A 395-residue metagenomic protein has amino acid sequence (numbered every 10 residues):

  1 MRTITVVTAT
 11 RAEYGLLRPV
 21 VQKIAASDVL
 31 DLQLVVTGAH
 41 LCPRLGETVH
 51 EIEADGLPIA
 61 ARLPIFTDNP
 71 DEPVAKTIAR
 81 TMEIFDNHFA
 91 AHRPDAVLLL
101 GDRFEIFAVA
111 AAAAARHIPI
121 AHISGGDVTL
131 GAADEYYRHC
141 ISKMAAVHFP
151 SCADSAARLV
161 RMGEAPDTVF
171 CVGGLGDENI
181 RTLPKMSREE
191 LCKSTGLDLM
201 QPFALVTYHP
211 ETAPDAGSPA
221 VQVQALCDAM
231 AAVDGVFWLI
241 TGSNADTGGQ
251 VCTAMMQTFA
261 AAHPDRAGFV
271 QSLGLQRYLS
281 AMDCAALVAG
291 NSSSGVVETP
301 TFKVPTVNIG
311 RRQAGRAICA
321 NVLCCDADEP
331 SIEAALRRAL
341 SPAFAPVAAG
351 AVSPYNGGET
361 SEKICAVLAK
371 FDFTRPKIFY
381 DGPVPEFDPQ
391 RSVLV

Functional and structural regions predicted by a protein language model:
M1-T5: Extreme N-terminal starter segment of soluble prokaryotic enzymes
V7-T8, Y14-A25, I65-P166: Active-site and donor-binding regions of nucleotide-sugar-utilizing enzymes
D31-T77: Conserved nucleotide-sugar phosphate-binding/catalytic loop shared by glycosyltransferases and other
H40-R44, M144-V221, P376: A nucleotide-sugar donor-handling region in carbohydrate enzymes
I52, K185-C284: Donor-nucleotide binding loops and adjacent catalytic segments primarily of GT-B fold Leloir glycosyltransferases
L99-L100, F107, H122, H148 (+1 more regions): A donor-sugar binding/catalytic signature common to diverse glycosyltransferases and related nucleotide-sugar
A314-A339, P346-S361: Change "using UDP/GDP/dTDP sugars" to "using nucleotide sugars
S341-V395: C-terminal amphipathic helix plus adjacent low-complexity, charged tail appended to glycosyltransferase catalytic
